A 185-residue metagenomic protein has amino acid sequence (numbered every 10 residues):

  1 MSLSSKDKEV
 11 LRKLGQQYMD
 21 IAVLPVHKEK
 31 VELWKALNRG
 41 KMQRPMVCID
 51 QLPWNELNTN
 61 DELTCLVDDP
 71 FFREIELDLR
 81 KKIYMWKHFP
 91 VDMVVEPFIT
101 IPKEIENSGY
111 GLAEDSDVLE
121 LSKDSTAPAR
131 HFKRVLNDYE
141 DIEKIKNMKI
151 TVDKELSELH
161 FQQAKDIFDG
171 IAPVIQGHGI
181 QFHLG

Functional and structural regions predicted by a protein language model:
M1-G185: Catalytic cores of TIM-barrel enzymes
